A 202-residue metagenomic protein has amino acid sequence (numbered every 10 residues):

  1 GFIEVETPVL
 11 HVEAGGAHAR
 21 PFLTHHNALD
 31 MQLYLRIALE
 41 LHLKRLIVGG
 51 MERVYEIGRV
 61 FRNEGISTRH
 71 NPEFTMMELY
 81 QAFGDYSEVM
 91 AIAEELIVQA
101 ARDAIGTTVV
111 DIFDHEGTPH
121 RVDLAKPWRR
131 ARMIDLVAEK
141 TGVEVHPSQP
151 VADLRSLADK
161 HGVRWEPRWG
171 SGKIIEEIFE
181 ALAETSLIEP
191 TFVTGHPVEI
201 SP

Functional and structural regions predicted by a protein language model:
F2-P202: Class II aminoacyl-tRNA synthetase catalytic cores and aaRS-like
